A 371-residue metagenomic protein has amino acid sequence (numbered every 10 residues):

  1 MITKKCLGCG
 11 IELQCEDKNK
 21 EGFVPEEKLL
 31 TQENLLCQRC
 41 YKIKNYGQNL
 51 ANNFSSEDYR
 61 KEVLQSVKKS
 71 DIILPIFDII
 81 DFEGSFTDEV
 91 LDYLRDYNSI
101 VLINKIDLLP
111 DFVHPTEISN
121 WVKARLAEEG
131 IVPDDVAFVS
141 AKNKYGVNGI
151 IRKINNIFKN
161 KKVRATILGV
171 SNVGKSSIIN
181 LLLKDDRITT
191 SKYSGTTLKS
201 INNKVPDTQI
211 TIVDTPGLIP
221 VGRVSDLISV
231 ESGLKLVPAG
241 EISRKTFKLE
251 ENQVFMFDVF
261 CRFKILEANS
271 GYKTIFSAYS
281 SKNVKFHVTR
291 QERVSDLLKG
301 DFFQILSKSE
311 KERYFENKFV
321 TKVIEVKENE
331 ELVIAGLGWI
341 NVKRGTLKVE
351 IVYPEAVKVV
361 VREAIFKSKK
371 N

Functional and structural regions predicted by a protein language model:
M1-I73, Y97-I100, I106, K192-N371: Helix-rich effector regions associated with P-loop NTPase G domains
E57-R60, F82-Y93: Amphipathic helical hotspot of TIR/SEFIR-family domains
I72-P75, T166: Conserved beta-strand elements of the Class I
I79-E83, D107-P110: Short acidic, S/G/P-rich loop/turn micro-motifs used as interaction or catalytic elements
F82, N143-Y145, T196-K199: Short acidic loop-to-helix transition motifs that present clustered carboxylates
I100, L108-S171, K184: Canonical P-loop GTPase G-domain recognition
V170-V173, P216: Extended amphipathic alpha-helical segments with heptad-repeat/coiled-coil character used for oligomerization, fusion
S176-R187: A conserved segment at the C-terminal end of the G1
